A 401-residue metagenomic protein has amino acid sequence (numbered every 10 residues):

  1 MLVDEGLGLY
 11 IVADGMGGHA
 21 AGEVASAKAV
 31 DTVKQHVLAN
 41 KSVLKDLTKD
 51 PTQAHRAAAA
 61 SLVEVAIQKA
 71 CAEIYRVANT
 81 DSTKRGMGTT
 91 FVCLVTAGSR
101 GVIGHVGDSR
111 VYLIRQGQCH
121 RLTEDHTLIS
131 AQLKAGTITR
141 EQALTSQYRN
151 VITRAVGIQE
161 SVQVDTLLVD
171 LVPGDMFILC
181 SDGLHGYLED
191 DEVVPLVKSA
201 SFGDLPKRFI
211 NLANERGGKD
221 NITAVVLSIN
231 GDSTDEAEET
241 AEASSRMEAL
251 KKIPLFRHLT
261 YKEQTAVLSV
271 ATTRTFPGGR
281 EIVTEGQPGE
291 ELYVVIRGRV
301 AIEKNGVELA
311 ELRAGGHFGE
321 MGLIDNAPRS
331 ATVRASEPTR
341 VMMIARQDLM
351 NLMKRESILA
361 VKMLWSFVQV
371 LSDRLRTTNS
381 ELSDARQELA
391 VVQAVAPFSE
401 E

Functional and structural regions predicted by a protein language model:
M1-F276, I296, A327, V368-Q369 (+2 more regions): PP2C/PPM-type serine/threonine phosphatase catalytic domain
V162-D165, P288, N305: Short alpha-helix capping/helix-loop boundary micro-motifs
T260, T272-Q287, E311-A314: Conserved short histidine dyad/triad with adjacent acidic residue
Q264, L349-L389: A small-molecule sensor/coupling module
G279, E290-N305, A314-G316: Glycine- and acidic-residue-biased ligand/ion/polar-headgroup-sensing regions
A310-W365: Cyclic-nucleotide recognition modules
A385-E401: Phosphate-/nucleic-acid-contacting segments
